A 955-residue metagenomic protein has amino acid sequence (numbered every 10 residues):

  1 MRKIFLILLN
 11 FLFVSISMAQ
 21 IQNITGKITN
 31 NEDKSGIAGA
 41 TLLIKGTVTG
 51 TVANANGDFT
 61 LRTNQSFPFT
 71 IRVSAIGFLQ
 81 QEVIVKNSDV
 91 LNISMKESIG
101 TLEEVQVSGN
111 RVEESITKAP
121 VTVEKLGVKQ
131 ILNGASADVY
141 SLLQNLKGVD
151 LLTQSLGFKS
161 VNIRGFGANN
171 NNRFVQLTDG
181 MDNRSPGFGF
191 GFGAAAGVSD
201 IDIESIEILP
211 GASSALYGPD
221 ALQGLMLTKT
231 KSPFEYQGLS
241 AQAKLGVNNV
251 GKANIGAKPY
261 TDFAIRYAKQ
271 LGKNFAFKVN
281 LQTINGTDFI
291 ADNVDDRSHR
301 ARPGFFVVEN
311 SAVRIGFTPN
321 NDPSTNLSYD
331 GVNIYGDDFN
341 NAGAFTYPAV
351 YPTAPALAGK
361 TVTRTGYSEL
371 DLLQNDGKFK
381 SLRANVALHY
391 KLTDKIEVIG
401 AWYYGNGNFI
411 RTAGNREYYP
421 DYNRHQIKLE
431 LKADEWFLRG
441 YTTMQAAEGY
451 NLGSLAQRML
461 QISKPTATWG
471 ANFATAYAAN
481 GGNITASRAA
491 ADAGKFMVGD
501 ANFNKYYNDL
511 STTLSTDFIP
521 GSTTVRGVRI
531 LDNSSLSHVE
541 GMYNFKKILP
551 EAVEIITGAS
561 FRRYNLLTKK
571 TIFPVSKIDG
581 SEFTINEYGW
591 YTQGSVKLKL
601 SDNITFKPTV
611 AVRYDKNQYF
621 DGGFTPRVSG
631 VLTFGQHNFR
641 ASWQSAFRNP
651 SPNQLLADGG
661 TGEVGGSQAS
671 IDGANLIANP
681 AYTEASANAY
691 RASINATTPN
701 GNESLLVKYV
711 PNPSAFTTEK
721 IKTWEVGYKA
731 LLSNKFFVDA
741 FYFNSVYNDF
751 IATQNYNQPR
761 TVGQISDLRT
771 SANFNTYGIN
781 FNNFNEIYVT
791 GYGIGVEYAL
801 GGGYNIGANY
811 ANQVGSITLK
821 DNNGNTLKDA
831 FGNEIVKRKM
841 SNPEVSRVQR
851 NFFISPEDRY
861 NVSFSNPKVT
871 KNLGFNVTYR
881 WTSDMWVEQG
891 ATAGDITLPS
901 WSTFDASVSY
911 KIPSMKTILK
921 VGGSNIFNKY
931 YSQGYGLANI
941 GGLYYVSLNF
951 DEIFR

Functional and structural regions predicted by a protein language model:
K27-D33, A40-K45, T70-F78, K86-L132: Short, acidic, small-residue-rich periplasmic hinge/interaction motif at the N-terminus of Gram-negative outer-membrane
F59-R62, N183-A212: Short acidic/polar hinge/loop motifs at secondary-structure boundaries that mediate gating or recognition
R62, S115, V123, Y140-S185 (+1 more regions): Extracytoplasmic beta-strand/coil segments of soluble accessory domains associated with Gram-negative outer-membrane
V90-S94, V139-L142, K159-G165, F174-D179 (+4 more regions): N-terminal periplasmic accessory domains that precede and gate Gram-negative outer-membrane beta-barrel machines
N172, I201-E204, A215-L227, S232-H299 (+1 more regions): Outer-membrane beta-barrel translocator/receptor signature
A268-N274, N280-G286, F379, N423-I427 (+5 more regions): Conserved C-terminal beta-signal and adjacent last beta-strands/turns of outer-membrane beta-barrel proteins
L600-N603, D739-W886, N949-D951: Gram-negative outer-membrane beta-barrel transporters
D672-T776: Membrane-embedded beta-barrel scaffold of Gram-negative outer-membrane proteins
